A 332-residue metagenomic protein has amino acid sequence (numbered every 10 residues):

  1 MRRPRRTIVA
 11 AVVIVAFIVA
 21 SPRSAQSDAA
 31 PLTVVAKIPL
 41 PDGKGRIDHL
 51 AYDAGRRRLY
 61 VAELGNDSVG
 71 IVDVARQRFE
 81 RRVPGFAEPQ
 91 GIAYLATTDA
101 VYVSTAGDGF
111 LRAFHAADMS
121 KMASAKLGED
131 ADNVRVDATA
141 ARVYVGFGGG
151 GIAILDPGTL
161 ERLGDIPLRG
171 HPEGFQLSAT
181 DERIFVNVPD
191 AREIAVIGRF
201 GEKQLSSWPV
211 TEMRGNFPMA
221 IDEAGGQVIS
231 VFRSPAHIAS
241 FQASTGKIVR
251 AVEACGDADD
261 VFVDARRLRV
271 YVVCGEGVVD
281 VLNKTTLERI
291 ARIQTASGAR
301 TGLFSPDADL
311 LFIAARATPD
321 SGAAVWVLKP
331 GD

Functional and structural regions predicted by a protein language model:
M1-A11: Bacterial N-terminal signal peptides that target proteins for export
V12-D332: Predominantly soluble domains enriched in secretory-pathway, periplasmic, or organellar proteins
